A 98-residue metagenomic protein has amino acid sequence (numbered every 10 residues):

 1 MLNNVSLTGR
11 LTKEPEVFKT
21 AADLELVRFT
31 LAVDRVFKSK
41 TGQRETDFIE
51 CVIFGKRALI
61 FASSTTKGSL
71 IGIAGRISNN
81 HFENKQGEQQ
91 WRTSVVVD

Functional and structural regions predicted by a protein language model:
M1-D98: Single-stranded nucleic acid-binding surfaces, predominantly the OB-fold ssDNA-binding core
